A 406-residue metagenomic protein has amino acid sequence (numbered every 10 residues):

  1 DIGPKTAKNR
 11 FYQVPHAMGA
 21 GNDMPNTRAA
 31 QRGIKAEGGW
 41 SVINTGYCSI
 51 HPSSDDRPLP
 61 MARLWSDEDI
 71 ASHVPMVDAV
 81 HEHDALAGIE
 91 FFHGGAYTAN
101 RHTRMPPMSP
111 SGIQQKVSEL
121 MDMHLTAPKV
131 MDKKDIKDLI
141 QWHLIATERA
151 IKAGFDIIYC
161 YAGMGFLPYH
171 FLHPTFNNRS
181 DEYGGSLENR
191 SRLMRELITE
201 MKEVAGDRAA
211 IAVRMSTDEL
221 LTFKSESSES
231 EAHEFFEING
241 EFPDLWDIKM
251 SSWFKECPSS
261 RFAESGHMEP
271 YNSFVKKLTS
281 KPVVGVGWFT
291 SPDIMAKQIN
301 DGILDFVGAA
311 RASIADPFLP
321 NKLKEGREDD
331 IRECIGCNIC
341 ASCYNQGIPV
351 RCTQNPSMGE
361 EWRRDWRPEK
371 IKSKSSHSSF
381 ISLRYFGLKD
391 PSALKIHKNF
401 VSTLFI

Functional and structural regions predicted by a protein language model:
D1-I406: Flavin-dependent oxidoreductase catalytic cores
